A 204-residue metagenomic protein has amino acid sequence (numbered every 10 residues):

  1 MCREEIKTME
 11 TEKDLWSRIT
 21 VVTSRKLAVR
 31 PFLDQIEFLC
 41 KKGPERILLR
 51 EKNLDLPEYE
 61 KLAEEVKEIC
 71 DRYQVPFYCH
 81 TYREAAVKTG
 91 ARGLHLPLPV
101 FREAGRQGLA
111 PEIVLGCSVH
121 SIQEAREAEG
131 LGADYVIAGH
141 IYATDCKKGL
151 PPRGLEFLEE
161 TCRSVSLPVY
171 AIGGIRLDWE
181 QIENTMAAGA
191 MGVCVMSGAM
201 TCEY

Functional and structural regions predicted by a protein language model:
M1-Q35, P99: N-terminal amphipathic alpha-helix/helix-capping segment at the start of soluble metabolic enzymes
S17-T23, I47-L49, F77-C79, L94-L96 (+4 more regions): Hydrophobic faces of well-ordered beta-strands that scaffold small-molecule active sites in alpha/beta enzyme cores
V21, P97-G108, I137-G149, G174-Y204: Glycine-rich phosphate-binding active-site loops on the catalytic face of alpha/beta enzymes
I36-G43, E68-R72, V87, Q107-A110 (+2 more regions): Acidic (Asp/Glu)-rich catalytic clusters
L48-E58, H140-K147: Glycine-rich, proline-tolerant flexible connector loops at the mouths of alpha/beta enzymes
E60-C79, L98-F101, R106-S121, P151-G174: Alpha-helix-loop-beta-strand connector modules within alpha/beta enzyme cores
F77-R92, H120-G132, S164-V195: Catalytic cores of alpha/beta
T89-A91, V100, G116-R163, L167 (+1 more regions): Glycine/Thr-rich beta-alpha phosphate-binding loop at enzyme active sites
